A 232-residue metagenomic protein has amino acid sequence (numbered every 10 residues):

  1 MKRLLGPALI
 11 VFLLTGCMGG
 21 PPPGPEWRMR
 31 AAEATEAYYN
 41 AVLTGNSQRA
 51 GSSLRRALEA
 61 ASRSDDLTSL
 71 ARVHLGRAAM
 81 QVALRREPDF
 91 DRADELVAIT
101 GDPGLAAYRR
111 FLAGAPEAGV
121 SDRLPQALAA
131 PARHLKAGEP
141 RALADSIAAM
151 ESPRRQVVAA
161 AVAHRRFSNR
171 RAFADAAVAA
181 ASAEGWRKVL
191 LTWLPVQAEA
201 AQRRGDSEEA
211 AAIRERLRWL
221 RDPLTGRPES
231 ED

Functional and structural regions predicted by a protein language model:
L13-G16: C-terminal motif of bacterial Sec signal peptides marking the signal peptidase cleavage site
M18-P21: Bacterial signal peptide processing site
P23-G101: N-terminal Sec/ER secretory leader and immediately downstream segment of secreted/extracellular precursors
R30, R49, L70, E151-P153 (+4 more regions): Residues that mark the junctions of alpha-helical repeat units in TPR/alpha-solenoid scaffolds
A37, A57, R77, V157-V162 (+3 more regions): Structural register within alpha-helical repeat arrays
R77-P103, A115-L124, Q202-A211, L224: Alpha-helical linker/edge segments of TPR/alpha-solenoid repeat scaffolds and analogous pre-/post-domain helices
G104-W186: Extended amphipathic alpha-helical interaction segments
P195-D232: A cross-kingdom marker for long, charged
